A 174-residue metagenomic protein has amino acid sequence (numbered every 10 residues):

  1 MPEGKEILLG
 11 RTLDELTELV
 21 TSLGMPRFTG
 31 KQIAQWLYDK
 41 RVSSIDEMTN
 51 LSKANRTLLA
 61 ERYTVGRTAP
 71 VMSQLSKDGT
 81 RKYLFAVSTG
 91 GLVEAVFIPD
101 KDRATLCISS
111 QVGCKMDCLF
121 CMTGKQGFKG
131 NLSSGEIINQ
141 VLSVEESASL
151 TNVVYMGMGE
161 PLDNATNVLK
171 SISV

Functional and structural regions predicted by a protein language model:
M1-A104: Flexible, acidic/Gly-rich N-terminal and inter-domain linker regions that tether and position cofactor-handling modules
L92-A95, K101-V174: Conserved Radical SAM active-site core
